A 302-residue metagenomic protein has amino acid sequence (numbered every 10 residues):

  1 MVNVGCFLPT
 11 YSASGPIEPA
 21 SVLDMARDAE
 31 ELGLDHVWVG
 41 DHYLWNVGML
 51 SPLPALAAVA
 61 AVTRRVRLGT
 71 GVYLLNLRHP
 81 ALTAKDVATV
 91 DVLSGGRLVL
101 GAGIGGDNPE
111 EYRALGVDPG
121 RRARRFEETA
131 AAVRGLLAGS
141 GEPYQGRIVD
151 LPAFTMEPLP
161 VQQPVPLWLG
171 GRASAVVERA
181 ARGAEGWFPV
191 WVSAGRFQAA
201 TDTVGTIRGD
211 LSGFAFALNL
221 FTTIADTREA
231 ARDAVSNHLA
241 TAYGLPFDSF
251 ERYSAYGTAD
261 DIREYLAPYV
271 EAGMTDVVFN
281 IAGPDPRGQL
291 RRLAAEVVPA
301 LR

Functional and structural regions predicted by a protein language model:
M1-R302: Active-site-adjacent structural elements that line small-molecule/cofactor binding pockets in enzymes
